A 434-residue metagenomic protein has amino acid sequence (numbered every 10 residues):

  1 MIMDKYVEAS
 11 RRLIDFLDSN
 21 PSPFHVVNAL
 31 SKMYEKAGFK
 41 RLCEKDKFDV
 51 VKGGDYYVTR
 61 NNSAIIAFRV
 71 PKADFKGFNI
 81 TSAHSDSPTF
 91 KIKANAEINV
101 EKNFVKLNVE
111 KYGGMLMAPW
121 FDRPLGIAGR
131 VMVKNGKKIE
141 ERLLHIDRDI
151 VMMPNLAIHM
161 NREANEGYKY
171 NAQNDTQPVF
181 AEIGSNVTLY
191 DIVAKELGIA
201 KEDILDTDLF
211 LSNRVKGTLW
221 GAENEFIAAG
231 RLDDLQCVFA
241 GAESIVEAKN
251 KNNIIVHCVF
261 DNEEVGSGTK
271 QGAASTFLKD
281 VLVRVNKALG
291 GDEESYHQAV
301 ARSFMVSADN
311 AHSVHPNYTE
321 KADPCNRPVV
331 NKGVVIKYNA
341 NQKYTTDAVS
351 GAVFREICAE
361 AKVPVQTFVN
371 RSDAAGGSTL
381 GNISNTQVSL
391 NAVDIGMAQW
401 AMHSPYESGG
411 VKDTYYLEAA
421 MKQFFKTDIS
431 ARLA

Functional and structural regions predicted by a protein language model:
M1-A434: N-terminal hydrophobic/helix-forming segments and targeting peptides
